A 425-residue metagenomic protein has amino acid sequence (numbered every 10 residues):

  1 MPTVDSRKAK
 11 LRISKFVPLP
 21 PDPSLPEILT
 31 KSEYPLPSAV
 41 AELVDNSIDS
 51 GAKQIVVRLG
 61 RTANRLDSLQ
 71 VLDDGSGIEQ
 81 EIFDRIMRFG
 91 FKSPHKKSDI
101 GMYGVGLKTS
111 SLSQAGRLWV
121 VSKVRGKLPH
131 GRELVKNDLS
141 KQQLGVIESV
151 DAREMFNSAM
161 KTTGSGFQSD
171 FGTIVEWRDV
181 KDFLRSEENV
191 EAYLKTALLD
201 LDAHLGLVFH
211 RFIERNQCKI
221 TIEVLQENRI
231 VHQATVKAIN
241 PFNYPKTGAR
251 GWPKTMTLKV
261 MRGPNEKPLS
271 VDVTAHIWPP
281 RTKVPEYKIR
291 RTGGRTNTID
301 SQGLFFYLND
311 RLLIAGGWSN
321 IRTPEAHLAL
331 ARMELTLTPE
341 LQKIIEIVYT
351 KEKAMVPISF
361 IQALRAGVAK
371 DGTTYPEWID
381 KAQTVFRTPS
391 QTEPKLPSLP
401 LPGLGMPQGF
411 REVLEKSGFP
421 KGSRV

Functional and structural regions predicted by a protein language model:
M1-V4, A197, P245-V425: Charged regulatory segments coupled to nucleotide-binding catalytic modules in large multidomain enzymes
M1-V56, G60-N64, E81-D84, T384: Bergerat-fold GHKL ATPase/HATPase_c domain
R65-L69, T173: Short beta-strand element(s) in the Bergerat
D73: Acidic ATP/Mg2+-coordinating residue in the GHKL
G77-E79: A short glycine-centered beta->alpha linker in the GHKL/HATPase_c
R85-I100: Bergerat-fold ATP-binding/catalytic subdomain of histidine kinases
K96-Q226: GHKL-type ATPase core
H204-G263: Accessory nucleic acid-recognition modules appended to NTPase machines
